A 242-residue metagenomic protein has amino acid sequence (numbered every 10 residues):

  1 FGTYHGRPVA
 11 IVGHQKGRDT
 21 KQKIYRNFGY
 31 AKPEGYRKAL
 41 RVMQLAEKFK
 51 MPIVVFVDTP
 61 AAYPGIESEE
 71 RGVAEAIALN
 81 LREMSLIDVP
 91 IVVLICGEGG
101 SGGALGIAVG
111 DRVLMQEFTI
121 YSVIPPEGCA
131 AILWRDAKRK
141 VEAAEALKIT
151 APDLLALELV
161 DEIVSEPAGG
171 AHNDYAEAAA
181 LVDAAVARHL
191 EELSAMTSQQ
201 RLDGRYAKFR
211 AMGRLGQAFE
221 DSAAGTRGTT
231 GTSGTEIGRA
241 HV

Functional and structural regions predicted by a protein language model:
F1-T3: Translation machinery proteins
H5-K50, F56, A74-L79: Glycine-rich beta-alpha loop segments
F56, M196-D203: Flexible, glycine/charged-enriched surface loops at secondary-structure junctions
V57-E191, A195: Conserved catalytic cores of soluble enzyme domains, especially glycine-rich substrate-binding beta-alpha loops
Q200, A240-V242: Conserved small/polar residues in nucleotide/adenosyl-binding loops
R201-Q217: A short, charged, Gly/Pro-tolerant segment at domain boundaries
A224-I237: Compositionally biased, intrinsically disordered low-complexity segments enriched for polar/charged residues
